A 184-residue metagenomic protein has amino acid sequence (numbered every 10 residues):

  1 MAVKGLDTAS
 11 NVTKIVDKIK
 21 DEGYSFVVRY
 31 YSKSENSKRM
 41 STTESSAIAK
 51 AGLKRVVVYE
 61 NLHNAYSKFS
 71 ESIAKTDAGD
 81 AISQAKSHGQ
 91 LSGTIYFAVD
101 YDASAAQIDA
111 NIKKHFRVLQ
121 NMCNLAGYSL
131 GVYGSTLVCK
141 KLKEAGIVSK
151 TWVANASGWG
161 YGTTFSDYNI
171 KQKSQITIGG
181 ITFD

Functional and structural regions predicted by a protein language model:
M1-V12, V16, C139-D184: Functionally critical loop-and-helix segments that line ligand-binding/catalytic clefts of soluble enzyme domains
A2-N11, R29-S104, D109, K113: Substrate-binding cleft of extracellular glycoside hydrolase catalytic domains
K4-T8, F26-R29, R55-V58, G93-I95 (+3 more regions): Hydrophobic faces of well-ordered beta-strands that scaffold small-molecule active sites in alpha/beta enzyme cores
D17-G23: A short, Lys/Arg-enriched amphipathic alpha-helix followed by its capping loop at the start of a domain
K20, A49-G52, N124: Anion (oxyanion) recognition and catalysis
G79, S83, S87, G127 (+1 more regions): Post-signal peptide N-terminal regions of Sec-secreted extracellular proteins
I108-G127: Long, well-ordered alpha-helical scaffolding segments within enzyme catalytic domains, especially pronounced
N124-K141: Aromatic-lined carbohydrate-recognition surfaces of secreted/lumenal glycan-active proteins
